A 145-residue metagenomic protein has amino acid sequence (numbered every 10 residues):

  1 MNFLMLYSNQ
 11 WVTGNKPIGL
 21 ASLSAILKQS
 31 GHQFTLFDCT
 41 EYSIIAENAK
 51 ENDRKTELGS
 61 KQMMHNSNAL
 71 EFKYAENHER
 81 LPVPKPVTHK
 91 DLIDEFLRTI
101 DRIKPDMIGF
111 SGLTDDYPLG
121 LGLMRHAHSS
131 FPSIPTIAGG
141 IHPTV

Functional and structural regions predicted by a protein language model:
M1-N2, T40, K50: N-terminal [4Fe-4S]-dependent radical SAM core
M1-V12: Nucleotide-activated donor-dependent transferases that construct or modify glycoconjugates
M5-L6, H78-E79, D106: Generic signal for short, ordered secondary-structure residues within or immediately flanking folded domains
W11-L20: Glycine- and acidic-residue-enriched helix-capping/strand-helix junction motifs
G14, F34, S43-A49: Glycosyltransferase specificity loop/lid
G19, L23-S43, P82-V145: Glycine-rich beta-alpha loop elements in corrinoid/cobalamin-binding modules across cobalamin-dependent enzymes
I45, K50-A69, K73-D101: Glycine-rich, highly charged phosphate/nucleotide-binding loops
